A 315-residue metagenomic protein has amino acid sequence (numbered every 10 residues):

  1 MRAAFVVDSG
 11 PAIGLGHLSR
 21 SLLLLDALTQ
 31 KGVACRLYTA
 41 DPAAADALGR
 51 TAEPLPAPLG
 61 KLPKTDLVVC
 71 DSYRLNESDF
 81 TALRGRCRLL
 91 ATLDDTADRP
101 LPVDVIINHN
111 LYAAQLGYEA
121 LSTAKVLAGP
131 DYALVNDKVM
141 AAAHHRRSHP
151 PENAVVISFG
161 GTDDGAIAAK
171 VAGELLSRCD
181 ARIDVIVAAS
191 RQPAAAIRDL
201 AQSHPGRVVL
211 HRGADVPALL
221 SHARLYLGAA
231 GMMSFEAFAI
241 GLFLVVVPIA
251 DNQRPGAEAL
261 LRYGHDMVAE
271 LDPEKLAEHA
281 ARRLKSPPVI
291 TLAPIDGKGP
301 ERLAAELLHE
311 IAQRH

Functional and structural regions predicted by a protein language model:
F5-A27, A40-L121: Active-site and donor-binding regions of nucleotide-sugar-utilizing enzymes
L15, D215-G256: A donor-sugar binding/catalytic signature common to diverse glycosyltransferases and related nucleotide-sugar
V103-G165, A194-A195: A nucleotide-sugar donor-handling region in carbohydrate enzymes
H149-H222: Donor-nucleotide binding loops and adjacent catalytic segments primarily of GT-B fold Leloir glycosyltransferases
L244, L261-E270: A short acidic/histidine/glycine-rich donor-binding loop in glycosyltransferase catalytic cores
M267-P288: C-terminal "capping" alpha-helix adjacent to the active site of nucleotide-linked donor transferases in cell-envelope
S286-G297: A short, well-ordered alpha-helix in the C-terminal region of glycosyltransferases
D296-H315: C-terminal alpha-helical cap of glycosyltransferases
